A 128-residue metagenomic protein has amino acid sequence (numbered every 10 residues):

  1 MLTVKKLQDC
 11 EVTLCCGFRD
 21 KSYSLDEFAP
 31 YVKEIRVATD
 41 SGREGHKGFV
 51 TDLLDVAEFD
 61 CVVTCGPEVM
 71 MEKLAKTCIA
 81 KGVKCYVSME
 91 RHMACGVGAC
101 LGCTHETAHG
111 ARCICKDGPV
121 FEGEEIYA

Functional and structural regions predicted by a protein language model:
M1-E90: FNR/FR-type flavoprotein reductase catalytic core
M1-L2, E90-P119: Local cysteine-cluster metal-coordination motifs and their immediate loop/turn environment, predominantly Fe-S cluster
T51, G98-G102, Y127: Short amphipathic alpha-helical patches
D117-A128: Short microdomains enriched in Cys/His and/or Lys/Arg
